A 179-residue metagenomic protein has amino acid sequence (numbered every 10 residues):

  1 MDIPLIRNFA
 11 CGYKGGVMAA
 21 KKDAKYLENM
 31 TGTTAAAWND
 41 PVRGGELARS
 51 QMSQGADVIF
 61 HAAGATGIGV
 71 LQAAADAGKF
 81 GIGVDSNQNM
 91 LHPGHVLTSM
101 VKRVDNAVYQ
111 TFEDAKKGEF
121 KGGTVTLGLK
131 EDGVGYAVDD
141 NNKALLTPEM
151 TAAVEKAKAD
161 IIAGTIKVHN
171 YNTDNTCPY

Functional and structural regions predicted by a protein language model:
M1-Y179: A residue-level marker of the well-folded mature domains of exported/periplasmic proteins
